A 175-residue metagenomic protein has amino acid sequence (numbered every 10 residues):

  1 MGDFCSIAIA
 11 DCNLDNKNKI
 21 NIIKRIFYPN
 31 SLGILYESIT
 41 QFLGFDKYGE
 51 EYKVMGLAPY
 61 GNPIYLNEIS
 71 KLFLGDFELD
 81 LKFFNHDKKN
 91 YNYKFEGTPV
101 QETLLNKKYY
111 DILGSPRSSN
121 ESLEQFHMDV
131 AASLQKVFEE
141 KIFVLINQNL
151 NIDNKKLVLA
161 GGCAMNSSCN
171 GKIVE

Functional and structural regions predicted by a protein language model:
M1-E175: Short acidic/glycine-rich loops and adjacent helix/strand connectors that line catalytic pockets where negatively
